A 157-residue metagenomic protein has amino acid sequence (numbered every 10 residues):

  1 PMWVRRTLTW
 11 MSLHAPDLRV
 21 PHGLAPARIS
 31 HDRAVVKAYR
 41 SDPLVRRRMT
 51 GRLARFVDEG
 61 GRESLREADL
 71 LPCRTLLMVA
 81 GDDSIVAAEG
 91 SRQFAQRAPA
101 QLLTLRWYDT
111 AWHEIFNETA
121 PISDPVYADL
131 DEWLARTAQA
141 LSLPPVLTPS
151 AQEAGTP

Functional and structural regions predicted by a protein language model:
P1-T50: Alpha/beta-hydrolase-fold enzymes
R46-R47, A54, D82-V86: Acidic catalytic loop of the alpha/beta-hydrolase fold
M49-E67: Active-site nucleophile elbow and catalytic-triad environment of alpha/beta-hydrolase enzymes
G51, A87-S91, T119-A120, Y127: Conserved strand-to-helix beginnings and helix N-cap segments that scaffold or border functional pockets
L71, L77-V79, D83: Short beta-strand/loop motif that positions the catalytic acidic residue of the alpha/beta-hydrolase fold
C73, A87-R97: Short alpha-helix in the alpha/beta-hydrolase fold that links the catalytic acid
T104-P157: Catalytic active-site module of serine/aspartate enzymes centered on a nucleophile-bearing elbow/loop
